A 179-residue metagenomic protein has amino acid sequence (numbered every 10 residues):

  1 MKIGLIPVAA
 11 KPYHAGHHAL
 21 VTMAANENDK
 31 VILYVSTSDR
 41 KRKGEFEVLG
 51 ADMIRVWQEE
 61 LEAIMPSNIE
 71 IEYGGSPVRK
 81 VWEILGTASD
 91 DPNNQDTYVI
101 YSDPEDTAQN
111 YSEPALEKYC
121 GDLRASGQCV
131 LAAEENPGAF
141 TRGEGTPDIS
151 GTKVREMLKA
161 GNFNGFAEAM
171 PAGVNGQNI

Functional and structural regions predicted by a protein language model:
M1-I179: Nucleotidyltransferase catalytic core that binds NTPs
